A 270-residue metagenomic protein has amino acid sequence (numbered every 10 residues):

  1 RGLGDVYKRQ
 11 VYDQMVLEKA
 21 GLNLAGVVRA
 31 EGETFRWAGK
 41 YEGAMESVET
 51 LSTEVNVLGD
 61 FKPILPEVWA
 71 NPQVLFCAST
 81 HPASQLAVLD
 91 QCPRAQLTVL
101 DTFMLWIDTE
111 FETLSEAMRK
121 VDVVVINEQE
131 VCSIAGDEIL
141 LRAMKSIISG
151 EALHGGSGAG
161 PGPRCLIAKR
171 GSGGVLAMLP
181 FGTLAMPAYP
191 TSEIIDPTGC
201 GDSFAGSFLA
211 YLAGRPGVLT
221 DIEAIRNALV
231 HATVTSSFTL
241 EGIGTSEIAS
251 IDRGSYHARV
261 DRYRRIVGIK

Functional and structural regions predicted by a protein language model:
G2-Y7: Short, small-residue-biased leader/transition segments that mark boundaries at the very start of proteins
R9, S79-S84, F103-I107: Short beta->alpha connector loops
V16, S84-Q91, E112-E116: A short acidic, amphipathic alpha-helical/loop segment
V16-F35: A glycine-rich helix N-cap at a beta->alpha junction
K40-L86: Conserved phosphate-binding/catalytic loop of the ribokinase/pfkB sugar-kinase fold
L75-C77, L100, I126: Redox-cofactor binding/interface segments in oxidoreductases and associated redox assembly factors
P93-L97, M104-P187, E193, I222: Conserved phosphate/ATP/ADP-binding segment of small-molecule kinases
Y189-R262, I266-I269: Conserved post-catalytic alpha-helical subdomain immediately downstream of the catalytic base and nucleotide-binding
